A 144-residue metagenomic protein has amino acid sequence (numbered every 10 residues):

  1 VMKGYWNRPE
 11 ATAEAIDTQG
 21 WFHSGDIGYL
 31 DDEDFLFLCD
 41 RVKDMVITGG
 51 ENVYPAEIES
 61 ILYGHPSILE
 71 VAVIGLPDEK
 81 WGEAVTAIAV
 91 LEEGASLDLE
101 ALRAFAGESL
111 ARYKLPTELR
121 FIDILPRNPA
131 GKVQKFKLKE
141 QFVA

Functional and structural regions predicted by a protein language model:
K3-G4, A11-E14, T18-Q19, I27-K114 (+2 more regions): AMP-binding/adenylate-forming catalytic core of the ANL superfamily
V143-A144: Acidic/histidine-enriched, glycine/proline-rich intrinsically disordered or flexible terminal extensions
